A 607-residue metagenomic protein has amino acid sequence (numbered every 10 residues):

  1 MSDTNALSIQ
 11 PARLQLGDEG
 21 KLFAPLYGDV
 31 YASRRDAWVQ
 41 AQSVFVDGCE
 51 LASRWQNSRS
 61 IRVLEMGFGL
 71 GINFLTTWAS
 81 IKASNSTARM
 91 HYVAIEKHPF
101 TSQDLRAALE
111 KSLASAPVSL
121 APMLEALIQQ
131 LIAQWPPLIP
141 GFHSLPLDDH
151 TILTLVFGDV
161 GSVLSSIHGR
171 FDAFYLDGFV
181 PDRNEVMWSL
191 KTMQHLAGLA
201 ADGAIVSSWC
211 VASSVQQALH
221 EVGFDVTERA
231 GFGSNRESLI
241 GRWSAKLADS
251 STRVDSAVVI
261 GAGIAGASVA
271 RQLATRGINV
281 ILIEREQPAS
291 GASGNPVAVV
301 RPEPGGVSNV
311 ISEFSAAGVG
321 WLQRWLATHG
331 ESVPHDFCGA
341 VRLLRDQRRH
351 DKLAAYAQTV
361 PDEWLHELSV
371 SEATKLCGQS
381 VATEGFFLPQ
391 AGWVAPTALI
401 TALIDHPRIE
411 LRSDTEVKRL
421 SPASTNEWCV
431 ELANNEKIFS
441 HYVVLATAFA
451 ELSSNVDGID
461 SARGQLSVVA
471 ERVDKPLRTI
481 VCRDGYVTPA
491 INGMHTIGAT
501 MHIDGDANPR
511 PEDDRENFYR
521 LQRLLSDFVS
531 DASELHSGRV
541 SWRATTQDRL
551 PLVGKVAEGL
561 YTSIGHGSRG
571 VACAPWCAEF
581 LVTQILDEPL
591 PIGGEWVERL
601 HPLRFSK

Functional and structural regions predicted by a protein language model:
M1-I61, W78-A114, P122, L603: Rossmann-like AdoMet
A108-S165: S-adenosyl-L-methionine
A116, G306-V307, S332-R342, E367-A402 (+2 more regions): Helix-loop-beta segment of a Rossmann-like dinucleotide-binding subdomain
S189-D202: A short glycine-rich, Lys/Arg-flanked "PGG" loop and its adjoining helix->strand segment in the class I
S238-I240, K246-T252, V258-R276, R285 (+6 more regions): Active-site substrate-recognition segment that forms the wall of the catalytic cavity or substrate channel
V297-L376: Dinucleotide-binding Rossmann-like beta1-alpha1 core, especially the glycine-rich loop that anchors the ADP
F386-A433, I438, Y442, A446: Helical element adjacent to the flavin cofactor pocket in flavoenzyme catalytic cores
Q390, A532-K607: C-terminal catalytic lobe of FAD-dependent flavoproteins
